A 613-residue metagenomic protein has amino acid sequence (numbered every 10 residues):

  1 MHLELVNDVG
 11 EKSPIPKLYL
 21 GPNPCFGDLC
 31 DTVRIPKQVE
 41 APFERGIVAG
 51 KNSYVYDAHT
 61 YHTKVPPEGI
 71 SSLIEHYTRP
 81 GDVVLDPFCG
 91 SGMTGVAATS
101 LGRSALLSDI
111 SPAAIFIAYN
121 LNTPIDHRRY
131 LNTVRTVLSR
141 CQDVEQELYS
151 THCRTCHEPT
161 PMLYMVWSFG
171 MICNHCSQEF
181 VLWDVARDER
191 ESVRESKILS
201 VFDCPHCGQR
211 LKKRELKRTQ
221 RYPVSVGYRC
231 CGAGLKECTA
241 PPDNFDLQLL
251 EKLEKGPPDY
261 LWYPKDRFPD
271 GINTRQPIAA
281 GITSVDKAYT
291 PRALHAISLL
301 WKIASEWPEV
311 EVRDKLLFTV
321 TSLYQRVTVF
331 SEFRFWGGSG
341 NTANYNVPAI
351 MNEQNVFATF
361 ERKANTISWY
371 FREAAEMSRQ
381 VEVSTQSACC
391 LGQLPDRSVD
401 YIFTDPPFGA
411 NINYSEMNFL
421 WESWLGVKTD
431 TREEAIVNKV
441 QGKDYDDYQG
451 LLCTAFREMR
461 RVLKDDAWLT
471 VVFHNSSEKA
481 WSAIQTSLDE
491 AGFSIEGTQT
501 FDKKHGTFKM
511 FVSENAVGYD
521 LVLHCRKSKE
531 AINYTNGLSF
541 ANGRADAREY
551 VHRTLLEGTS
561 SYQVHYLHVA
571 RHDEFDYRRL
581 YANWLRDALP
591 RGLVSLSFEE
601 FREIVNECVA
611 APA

Functional and structural regions predicted by a protein language model:
M1-P80, V84, T99-S398, Y414-Q441 (+10 more regions): Nucleic-acid modification enzymes, centered on SAM-dependent nucleic-acid methyltransferases
P80, V427-K428, E458, L463-L469: Short glycine-dipeptide loop
F88-G92: Class I SAM-dependent methyltransferase "Motif I" SAM/SAH-binding loop
M93-A98, S487: Hydrophobic/aromatic ligand-binding patch that stacks against planar heteroaromatic rings of cofactors or nucleotides
I402-F403: Hydrophobic beta-strand segment of the Class I
T431-A435, A467-F473: Conserved beta-strand signature within the Rossmann-like core of class I S-adenosyl-L-methionine
Q449-D465, E490: A short glycine-rich, Lys/Arg-flanked "PGG" loop and its adjoining helix->strand segment in the class I
